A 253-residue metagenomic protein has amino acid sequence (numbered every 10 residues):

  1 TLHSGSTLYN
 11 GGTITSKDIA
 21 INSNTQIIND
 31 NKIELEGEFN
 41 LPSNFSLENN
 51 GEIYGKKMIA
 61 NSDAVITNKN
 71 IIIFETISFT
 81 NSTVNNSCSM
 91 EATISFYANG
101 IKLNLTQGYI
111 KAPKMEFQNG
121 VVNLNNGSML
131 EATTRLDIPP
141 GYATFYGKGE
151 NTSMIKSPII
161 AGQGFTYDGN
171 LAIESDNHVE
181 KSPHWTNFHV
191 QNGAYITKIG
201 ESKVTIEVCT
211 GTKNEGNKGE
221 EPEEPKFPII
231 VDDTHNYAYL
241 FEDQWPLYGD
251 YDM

Functional and structural regions predicted by a protein language model:
T1-G200: Extracellular beta-strand-rich, repetitive "passenger/adhesive" scaffolds that bind or process carbohydrates
P183-F227: A recurrent domain-boundary module in secreted/ectodomain proteins
E220-M253: Extracellular/surface-associated beta-sandwich interaction domains
